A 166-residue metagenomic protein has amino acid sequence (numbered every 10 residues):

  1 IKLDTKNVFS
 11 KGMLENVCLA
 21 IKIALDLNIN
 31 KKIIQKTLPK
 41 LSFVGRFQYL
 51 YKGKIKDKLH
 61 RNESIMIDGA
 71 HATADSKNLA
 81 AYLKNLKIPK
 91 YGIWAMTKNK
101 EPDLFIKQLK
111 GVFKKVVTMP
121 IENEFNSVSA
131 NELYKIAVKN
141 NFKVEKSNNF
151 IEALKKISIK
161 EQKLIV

Functional and structural regions predicted by a protein language model:
I1, S10, L14, S64-I65 (+1 more regions): C-terminal helical cap/extension that packs against the catalytic core of soluble nucleotide-cofactor enzymes
K2-K115: Nucleotide phosphate-binding/pyrophosphate-handling subdomain across enzymes that bind or process nucleotide phosphates
I93-A95, M119, V166: Short hydrophobic segments within beta-strands
